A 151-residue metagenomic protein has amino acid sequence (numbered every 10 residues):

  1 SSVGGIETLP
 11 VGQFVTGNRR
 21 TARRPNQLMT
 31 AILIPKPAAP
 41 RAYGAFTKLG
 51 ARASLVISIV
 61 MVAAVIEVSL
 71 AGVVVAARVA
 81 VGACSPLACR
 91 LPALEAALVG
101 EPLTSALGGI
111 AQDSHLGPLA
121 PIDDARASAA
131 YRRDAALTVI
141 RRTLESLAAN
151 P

Functional and structural regions predicted by a protein language model:
S1-P151: C-terminal structural segment of proteins
